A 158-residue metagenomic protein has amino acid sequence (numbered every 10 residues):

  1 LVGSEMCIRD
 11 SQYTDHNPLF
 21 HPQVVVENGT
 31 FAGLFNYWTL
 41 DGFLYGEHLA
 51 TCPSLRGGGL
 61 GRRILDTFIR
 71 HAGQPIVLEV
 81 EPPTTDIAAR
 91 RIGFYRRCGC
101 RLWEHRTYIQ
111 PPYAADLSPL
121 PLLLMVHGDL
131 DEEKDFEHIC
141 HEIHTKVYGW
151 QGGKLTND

Functional and structural regions predicted by a protein language model:
L1-I8: Short, small-residue-biased leader/transition segments that mark boundaries at the very start of proteins
Y13-P18: Short loop/turn motifs at secondary-structure junctions and domain boundaries
P22-V24, G29-T39, F43-A50: Conserved beta-strand in the GNAT
N28-G29, S54, G128-E132: Short loop segments at secondary-structure junctions
T51, G57-H71: Conserved acetyl-CoA-binding loop-helix of GNAT-fold acetyltransferases
H71-I87: Conserved GNAT acetyl-CoA-binding A-motif
P82-H105: Conserved active-site alpha-helix within GNAT-family acetyltransferase domains
I87-A89, Y108-D158: C-terminal "cap" of GNAT-fold acetyltransferases
